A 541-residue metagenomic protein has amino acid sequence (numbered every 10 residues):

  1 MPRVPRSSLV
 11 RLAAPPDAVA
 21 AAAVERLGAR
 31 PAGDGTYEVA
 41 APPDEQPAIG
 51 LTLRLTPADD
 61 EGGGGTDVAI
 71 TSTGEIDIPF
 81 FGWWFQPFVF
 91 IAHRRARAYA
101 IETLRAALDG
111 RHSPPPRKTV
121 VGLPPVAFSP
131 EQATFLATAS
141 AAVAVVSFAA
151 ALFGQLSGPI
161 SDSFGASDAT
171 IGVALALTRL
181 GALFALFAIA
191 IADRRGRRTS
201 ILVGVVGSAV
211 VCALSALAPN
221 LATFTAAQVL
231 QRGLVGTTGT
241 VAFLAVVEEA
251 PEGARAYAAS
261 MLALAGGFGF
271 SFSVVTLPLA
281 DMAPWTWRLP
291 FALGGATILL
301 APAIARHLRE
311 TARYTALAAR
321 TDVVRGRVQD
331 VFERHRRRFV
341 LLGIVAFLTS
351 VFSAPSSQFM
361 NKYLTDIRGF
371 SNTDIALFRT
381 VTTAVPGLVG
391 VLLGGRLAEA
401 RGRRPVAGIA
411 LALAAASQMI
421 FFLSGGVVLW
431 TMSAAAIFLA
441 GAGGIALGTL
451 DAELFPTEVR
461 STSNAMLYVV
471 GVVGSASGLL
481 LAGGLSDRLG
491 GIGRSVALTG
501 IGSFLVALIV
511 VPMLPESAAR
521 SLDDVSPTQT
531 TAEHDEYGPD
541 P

Functional and structural regions predicted by a protein language model:
T134-D168, S353-N361, G478: Extracytoplasmic
F153-G158, R336-L388: Extracytoplasmic gate region of multi-pass secondary transporters
G165, G196, L217-A222, P251 (+2 more regions): Helix-breaking motifs and short loop linkers at transmembrane-helix boundaries and internal kinks in secondary membrane
A176-A190, V381-L393: Central cavity-lining transmembrane alpha-helices of secondary-active solute carriers, predominantly the Major
T199-L214, P405-I420: Structural signature of the two symmetry-related core transmembrane helices
N220-Q228, V428-A434: Short hydrophobic/alpha-helical segments at membrane-entry points of transmembrane helices in Major Facilitator
A227-L264: Cytoplasmic helix-loop-helix junction between adjacent transmembrane helices in 12-TM secondary transporters
A254-L277, D281, T297, L467-L479: Glycine-rich segments within core transmembrane alpha-helices of 12-TM secondary carriers
